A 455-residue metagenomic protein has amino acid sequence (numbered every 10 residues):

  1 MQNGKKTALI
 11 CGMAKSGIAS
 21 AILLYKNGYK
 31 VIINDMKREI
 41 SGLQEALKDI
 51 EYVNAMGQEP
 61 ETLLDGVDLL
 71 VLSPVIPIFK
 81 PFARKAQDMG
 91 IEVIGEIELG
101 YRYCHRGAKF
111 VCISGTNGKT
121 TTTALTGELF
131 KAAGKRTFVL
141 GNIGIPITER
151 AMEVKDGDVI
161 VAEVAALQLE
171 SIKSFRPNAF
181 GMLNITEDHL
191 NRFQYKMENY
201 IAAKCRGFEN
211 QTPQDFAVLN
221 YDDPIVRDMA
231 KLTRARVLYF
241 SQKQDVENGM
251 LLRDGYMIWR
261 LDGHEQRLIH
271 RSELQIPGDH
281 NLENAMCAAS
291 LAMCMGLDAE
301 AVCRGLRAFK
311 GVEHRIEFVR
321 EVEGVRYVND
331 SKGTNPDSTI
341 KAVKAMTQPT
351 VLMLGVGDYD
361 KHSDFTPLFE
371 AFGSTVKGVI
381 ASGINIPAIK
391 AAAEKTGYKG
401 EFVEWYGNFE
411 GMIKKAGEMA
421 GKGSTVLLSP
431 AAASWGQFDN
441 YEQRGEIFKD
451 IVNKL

Functional and structural regions predicted by a protein language model:
M1-G95, L99, P277, L297: N-terminal leader/targeting and accessory segments in enzymes
Q2-T7, G17-N27, I269-V376: Nucleotide phosphate-binding/pyrophosphate-handling subdomain across enzymes that bind or process nucleotide phosphates
K5-T7, L23-K26, E61-D65, P74-Y221 (+4 more regions): Phosphate-binding loop of NTP-binding sites
A14, K37-E39, I143, D223 (+2 more regions): Residues in the short beta-alpha loop(s) of Rossmann-like NAD(P)-binding domains
I32-M36, A217-Y221, T350-G355, T375-I384: Short internal beta-strands
L43-E45, L368-S424: C-terminal helical cap/extension that packs against the catalytic core of soluble nucleotide-cofactor enzymes
G57-Q58, G95-L99, R234-L252, C303-R307 (+2 more regions): Beta-strand->loop->alpha-helix junctions that form or flank phosphate-binding loops in nucleotide-handling enzymes
K173-R176, G207-P213, K231-T233, A345-T347 (+2 more regions): Short, conserved loop/helix-junction motifs that constitute active-site signature segments in enzyme catalytic cores
